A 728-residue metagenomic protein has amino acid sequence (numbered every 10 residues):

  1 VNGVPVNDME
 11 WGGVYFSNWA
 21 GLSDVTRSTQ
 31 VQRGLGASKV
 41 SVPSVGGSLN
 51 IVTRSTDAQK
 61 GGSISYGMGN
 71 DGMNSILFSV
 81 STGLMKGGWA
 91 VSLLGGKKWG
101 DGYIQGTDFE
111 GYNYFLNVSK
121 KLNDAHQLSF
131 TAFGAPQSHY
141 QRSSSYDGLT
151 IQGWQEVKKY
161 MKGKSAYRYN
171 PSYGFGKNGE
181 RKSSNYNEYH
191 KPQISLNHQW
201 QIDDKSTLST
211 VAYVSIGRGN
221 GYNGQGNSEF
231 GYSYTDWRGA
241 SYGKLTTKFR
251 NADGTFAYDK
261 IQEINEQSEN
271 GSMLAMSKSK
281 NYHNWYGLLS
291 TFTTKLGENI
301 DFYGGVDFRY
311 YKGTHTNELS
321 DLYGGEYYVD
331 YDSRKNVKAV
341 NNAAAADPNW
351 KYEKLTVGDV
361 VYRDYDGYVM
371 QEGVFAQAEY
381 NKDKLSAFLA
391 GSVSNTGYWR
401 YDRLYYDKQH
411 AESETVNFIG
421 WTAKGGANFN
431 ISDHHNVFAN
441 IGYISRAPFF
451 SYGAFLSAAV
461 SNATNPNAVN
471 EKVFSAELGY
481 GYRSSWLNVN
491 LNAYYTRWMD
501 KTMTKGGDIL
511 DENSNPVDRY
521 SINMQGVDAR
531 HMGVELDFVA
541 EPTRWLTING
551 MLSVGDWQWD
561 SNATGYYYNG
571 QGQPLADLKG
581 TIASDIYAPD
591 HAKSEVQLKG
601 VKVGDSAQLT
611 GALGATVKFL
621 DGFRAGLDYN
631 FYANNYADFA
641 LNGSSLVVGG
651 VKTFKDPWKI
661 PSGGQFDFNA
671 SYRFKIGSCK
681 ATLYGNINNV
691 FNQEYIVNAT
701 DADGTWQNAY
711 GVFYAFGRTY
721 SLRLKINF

Functional and structural regions predicted by a protein language model:
P5-R33, V52: Short acidic/polar hinge/loop motifs at secondary-structure boundaries that mediate gating or recognition
S38, S48-G83, L94-Q105, D628: Short strand-turn segments of transmembrane beta-barrel domains in outer membranes, especially the first one or two
L77-Q105, F109-N117, K191-L196, T207 (+8 more regions): Surface-exposed extracellular loop regions of Gram-negative outer-membrane beta-barrel proteins
S119, Q127-N197, Y222-N281, N341-L355 (+1 more regions): Acidic/polar loop-and-plug regions of large Gram-negative outer-membrane beta-barrel proteins
F133, E180, E471-F474, T547 (+2 more regions): Conserved C-terminal beta-signal and adjacent last beta-strands/turns of outer-membrane beta-barrel proteins
D301-S432, M551, T564, Y568: Signature of Gram-negative outer-membrane beta-barrel scaffolds
N381-K384, Y495-R497, D518-N642, K725-N727: Gram-negative outer-membrane beta-barrel transporters
G397-L404, T415, F429-A476, Y495-Q525 (+4 more regions): Surface-exposed extracellular loop regions of Gram-negative outer-membrane beta-barrel proteins, predominantly
